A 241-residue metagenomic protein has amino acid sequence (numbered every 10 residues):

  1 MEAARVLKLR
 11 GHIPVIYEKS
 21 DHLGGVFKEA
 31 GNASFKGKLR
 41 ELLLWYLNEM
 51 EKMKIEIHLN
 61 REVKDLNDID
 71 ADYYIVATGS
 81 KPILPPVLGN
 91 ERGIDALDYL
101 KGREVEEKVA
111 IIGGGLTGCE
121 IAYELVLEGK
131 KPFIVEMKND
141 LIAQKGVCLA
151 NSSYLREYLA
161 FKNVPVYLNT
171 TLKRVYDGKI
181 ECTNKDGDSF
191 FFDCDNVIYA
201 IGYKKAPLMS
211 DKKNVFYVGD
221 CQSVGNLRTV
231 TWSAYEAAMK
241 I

Functional and structural regions predicted by a protein language model:
A3-L7, E124-L125: Aromatic pocket-lining residues of Rossmann-like dinucleotide-binding sites
V15-M53, E124-T171: Rossmann-like dinucleotide-binding cores of NAD(P)H-dependent redox enzymes
Y17, I69-G79, I112, F192-G202: Short hydrophobic core segments
V26-N48, I55, A71, V76-L88 (+4 more regions): Ferredoxin-type iron-sulfur electron-transfer modules and their immediate structural context
Y46-L47, K52-K54, L116, G129-K138 (+2 more regions): C-terminal structured "cap/appendage" subdomains that terminate the fold
E51, I57-E62, T78-G129, K213-N226: Glycine-rich dinucleotide-binding loop and its adjacent helix/turn
H58-I69, S80-I83, L168-K179: A conserved short coil-to-beta-strand element within the FAD-binding core of flavoproteins
C119-I121, A143-N151, Y217-I241: A conserved FAD-binding loop/helix module that cradles the flavin
